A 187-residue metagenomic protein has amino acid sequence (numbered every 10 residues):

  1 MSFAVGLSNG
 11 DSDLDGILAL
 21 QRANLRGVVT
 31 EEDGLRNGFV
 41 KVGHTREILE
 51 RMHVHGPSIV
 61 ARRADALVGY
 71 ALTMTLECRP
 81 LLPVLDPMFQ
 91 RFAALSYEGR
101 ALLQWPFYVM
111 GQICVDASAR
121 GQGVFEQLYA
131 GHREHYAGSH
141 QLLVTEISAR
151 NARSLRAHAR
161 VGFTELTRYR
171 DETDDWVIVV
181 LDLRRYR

Functional and structural regions predicted by a protein language model:
M1-D15, A19, A23-V28, R187: Conserved N-terminal entry element of GNAT/NAT acetyltransferase domains
L25-E47: Conserved GNAT-fold acetyl-CoA-binding loop/helix
R46-V60, L76-P83, V109: A short helix-loop-beta-strand connector motif used in the catalytic cores of GNAT acetyltransferases and, in some
H55-A71, D86-F89: Conserved beta-hairpin
L72-Q112: Conserved acyl-donor/pantetheine-binding loop and adjacent beta-alpha core of acyl/acetyltransferases and related
Y108-M110, H135-S148: Conserved GNAT acetyl-CoA-binding A-motif
V115, G121-E134, R156, R160: Conserved acetyl-CoA-binding loop-helix of GNAT-fold acetyltransferases
E146, A159-I178: Conserved catalytic-core motifs of GNAT/GCN5-like acyltransferases
